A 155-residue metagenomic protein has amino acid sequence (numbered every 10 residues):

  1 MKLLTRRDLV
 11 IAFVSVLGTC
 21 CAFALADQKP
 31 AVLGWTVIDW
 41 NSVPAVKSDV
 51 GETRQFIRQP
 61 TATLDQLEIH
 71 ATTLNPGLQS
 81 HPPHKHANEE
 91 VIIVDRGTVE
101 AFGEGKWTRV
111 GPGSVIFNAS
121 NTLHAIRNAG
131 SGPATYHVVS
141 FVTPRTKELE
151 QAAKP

Functional and structural regions predicted by a protein language model:
M1-T5: N-terminal secretory signal peptides that target proteins for export/translocation
R6-V10: N-terminal export leaders
T19-Q66, K147-P155: A short, N-terminal "cap"/entry segment at the start of jelly-roll beta-barrel domains of the cupin/DSBH fold
G51, L64-I69, H86-E89, N121: Extracytoplasmic
Q55, E68-H86: Conserved short histidine dyad/triad with adjacent acidic residue
L64, S120-T146: Ligand-binding loop in jelly-roll beta-barrel domains
A87-V99: Glycine- and acidic-residue-biased ligand/ion/polar-headgroup-sensing regions
G105-N121: Short acidic-glycine-tyrosine-enriched beta hairpin
